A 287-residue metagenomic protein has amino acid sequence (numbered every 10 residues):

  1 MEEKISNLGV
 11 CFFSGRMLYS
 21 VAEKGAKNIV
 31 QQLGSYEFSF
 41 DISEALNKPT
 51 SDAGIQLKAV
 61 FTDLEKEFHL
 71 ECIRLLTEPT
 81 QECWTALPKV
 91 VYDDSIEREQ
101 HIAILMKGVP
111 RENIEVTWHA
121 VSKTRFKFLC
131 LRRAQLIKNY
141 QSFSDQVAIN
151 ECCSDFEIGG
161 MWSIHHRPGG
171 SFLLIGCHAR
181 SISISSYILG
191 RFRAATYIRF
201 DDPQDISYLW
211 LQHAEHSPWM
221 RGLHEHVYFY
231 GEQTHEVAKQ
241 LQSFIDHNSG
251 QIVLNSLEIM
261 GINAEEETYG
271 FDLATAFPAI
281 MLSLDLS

Functional and structural regions predicted by a protein language model:
M1-A103, V109: Non-catalytic, solvent-exposed interaction/assembly segments
E2, S6-S35, H119-L223: Small-residue (GG/TT-enriched) beta-loop-alpha framework at ligand/catalytic clefts
L46-T62, K66, C72-L75, Y140-Q146 (+2 more regions): DNA replication sliding-clamp ring fold and its partner-interaction surfaces
T62, C72-I164, E258-I262: Active-site neighborhood for divalent-cation/phosphate handling
E67, Y140-Q141, A179-I182, S186-I188 (+2 more regions): Extended, charge-rich low-complexity interaction segments
W84-V90, S185, E236-Q242: A short acidic (Asp/Glu
E225-G250: Glycine-rich phosphate-binding loops at beta-strand->alpha-helix junctions
N255-S287: Glycine-rich phosphate-binding/hydrolytic loop that grips phosphoryl groups
